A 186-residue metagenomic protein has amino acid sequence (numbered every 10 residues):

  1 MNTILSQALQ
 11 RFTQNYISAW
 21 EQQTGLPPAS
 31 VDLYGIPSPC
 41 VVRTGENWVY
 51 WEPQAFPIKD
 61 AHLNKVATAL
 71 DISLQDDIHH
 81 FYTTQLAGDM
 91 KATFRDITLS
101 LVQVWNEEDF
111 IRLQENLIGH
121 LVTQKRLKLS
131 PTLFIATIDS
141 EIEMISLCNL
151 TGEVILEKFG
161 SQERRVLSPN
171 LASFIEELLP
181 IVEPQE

Functional and structural regions predicted by a protein language model:
M1-E141: A surface-exposed partner-binding patch
S140-L150: Broad, structure-driven detector of short, well-ordered beta-strand segments within folded domains
I142-M144, E157-E186: A recognition module on extended beta-rich or small alphabeta surfaces enriched in W/G with H and D/E
G152-I155: Short aromatic-glycine-(Arg/Gly/Cys) micro-motifs in beta-strand/loop hairpins
